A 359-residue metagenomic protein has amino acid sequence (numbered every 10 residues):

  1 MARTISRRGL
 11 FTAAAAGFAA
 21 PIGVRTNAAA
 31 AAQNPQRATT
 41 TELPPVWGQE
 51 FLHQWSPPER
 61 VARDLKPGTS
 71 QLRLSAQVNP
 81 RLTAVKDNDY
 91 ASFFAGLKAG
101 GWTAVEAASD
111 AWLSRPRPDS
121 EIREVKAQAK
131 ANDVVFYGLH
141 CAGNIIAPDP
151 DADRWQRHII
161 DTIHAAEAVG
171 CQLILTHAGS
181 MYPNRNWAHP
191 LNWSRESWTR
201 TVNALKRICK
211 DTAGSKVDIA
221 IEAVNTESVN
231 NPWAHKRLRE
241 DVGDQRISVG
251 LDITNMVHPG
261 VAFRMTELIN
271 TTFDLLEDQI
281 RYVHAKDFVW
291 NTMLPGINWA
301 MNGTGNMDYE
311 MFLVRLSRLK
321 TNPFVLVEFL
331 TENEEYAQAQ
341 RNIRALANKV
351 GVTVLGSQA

Functional and structural regions predicted by a protein language model:
A2-T4, R8-G23, A31-G101, P232-A359: Histidine-acidic metal/acid-base catalytic patches
A15-G23, P44-Q49, S56-S70, S92-F94 (+2 more regions): Active-site acidic/histidine proton-transfer and metal-coordination neighborhood in alpha/beta enzyme cores
S75-N88, I145-Q156, R195: Active-site mouth loops of central-metabolism enzymes
P80-L82, S109-A111, A142-I145, S180-Y182 (+4 more regions): Active-site-proximal loop/turn and secondary-structure-junction residues that shape catalytic pockets, frequently
E106-E124, M181: Glycine-rich, proline-tolerant flexible connector loops at the mouths of alpha/beta enzymes
A107, I219-A223, L326: Short catalytic-loop micro-motif centered on adjacent basic/acidic residues
I145-D149, Y182-W187, V257-G260, T292-P295: A short acidic, helix-capping loop that chelates divalent metal ions and anchors anionic groups
